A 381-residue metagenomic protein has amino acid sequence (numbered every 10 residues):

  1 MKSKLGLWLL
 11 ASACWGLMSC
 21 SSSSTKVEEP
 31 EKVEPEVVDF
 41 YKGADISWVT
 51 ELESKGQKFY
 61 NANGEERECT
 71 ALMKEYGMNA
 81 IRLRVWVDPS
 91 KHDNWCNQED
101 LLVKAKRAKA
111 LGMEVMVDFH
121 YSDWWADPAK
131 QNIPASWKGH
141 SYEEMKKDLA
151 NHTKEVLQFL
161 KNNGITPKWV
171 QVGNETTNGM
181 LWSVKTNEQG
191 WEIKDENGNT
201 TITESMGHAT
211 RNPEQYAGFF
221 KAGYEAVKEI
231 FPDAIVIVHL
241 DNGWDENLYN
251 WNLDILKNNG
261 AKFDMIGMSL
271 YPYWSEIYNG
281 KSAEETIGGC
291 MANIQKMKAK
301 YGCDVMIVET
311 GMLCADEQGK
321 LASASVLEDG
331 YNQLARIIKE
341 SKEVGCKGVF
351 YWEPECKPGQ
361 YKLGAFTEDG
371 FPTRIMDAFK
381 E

Functional and structural regions predicted by a protein language model:
G16-S19: C-terminal motif of bacterial Sec signal peptides marking the signal peptidase cleavage site
V33-L72: Boundary/entry segment of secreted carbohydrate-active catalytic domains
Y41-I46, I81-L83, V115-F119, K168-V172 (+4 more regions): Hydrophobic faces of well-ordered beta-strands that scaffold small-molecule active sites in alpha/beta enzyme cores
L52-E53, Q57-G64, V87-E99, T177-M180 (+4 more regions): Acidic-and-aromatic substrate-binding clefts and catalytic sites of carbohydrate-active enzymes
S54-K58, W125, N187-G198, K296 (+1 more regions): Aromatic-rich peripheral "rim/lid" segments of glycoside hydrolase catalytic domains that contact and position glycan
G56-K74, L149-F159, D245-K257, Y331-I337: Short, acidic/polar
R67-T70, F231-V236, G243-G319, E343: Glycoside hydrolase catalytic-domain groove-lining segments
A71-N212, Y216-I235, D241, E317: Substrate-binding cleft and catalytic face of glycoside hydrolase catalytic domains, especially the flexible beta-alpha
